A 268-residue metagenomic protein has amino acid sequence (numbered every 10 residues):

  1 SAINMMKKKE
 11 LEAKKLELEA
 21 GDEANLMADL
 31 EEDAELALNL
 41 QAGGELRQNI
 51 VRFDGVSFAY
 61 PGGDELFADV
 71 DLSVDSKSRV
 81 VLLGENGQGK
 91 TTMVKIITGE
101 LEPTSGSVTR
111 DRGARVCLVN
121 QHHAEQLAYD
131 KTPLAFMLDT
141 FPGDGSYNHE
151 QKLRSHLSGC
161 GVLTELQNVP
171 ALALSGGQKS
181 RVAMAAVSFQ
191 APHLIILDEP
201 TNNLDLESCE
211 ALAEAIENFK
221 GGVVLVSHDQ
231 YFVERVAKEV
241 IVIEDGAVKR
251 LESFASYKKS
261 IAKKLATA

Functional and structural regions predicted by a protein language model:
S1-K15, K259-A268: C-terminal boundary and immediately downstream tail of ABC-type ATPase nucleotide-binding domains
S1-K7, E19, L30, L163 (+1 more regions): Alpha-helix initiation/capping motif
A2-M5, E23, G55, G87: Short linear motifs in intrinsically disordered/low-complexity regions
K7-R52: ABC-family P-loop ATPase nucleotide-binding domain
A34-A268: ABC ATP-binding cassette signature C-motif
